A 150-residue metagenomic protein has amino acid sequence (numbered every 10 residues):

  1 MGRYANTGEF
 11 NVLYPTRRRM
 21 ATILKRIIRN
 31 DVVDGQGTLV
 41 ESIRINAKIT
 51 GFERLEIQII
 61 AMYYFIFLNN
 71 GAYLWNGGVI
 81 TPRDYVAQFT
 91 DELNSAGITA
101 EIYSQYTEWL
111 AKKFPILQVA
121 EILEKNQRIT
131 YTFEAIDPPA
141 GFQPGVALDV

Functional and structural regions predicted by a protein language model:
M1-V150: Short, Lys/Arg-rich flexible segments
